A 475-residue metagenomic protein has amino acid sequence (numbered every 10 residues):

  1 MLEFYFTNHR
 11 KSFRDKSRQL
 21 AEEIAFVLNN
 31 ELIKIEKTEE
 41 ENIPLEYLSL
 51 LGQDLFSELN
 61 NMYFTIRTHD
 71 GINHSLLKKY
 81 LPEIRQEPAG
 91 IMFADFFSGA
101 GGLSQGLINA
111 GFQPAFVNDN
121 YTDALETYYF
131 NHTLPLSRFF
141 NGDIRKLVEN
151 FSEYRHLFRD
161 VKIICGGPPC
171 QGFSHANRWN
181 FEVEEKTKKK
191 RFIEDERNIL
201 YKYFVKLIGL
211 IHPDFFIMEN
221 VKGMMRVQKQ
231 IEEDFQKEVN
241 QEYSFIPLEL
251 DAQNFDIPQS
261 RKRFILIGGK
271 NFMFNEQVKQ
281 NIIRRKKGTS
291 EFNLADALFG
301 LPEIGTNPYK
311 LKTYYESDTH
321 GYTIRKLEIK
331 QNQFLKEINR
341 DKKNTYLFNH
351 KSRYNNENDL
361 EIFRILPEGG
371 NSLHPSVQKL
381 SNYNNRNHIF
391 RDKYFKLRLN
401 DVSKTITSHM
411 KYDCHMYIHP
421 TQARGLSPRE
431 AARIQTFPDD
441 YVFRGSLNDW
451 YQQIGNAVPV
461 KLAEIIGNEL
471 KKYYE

Functional and structural regions predicted by a protein language model:
M1-H69, Y80, T323-E475: C-terminal target-recognition/interaction regions appended to catalytic cores
T65-I72, K79-H212, K222-R226, E233: Core alpha/beta nucleotide-donor-binding catalytic domains of modification enzymes
A89, D160-K162, I246, K262-F264 (+4 more regions): A generic secondary-structure signal marking the coil-to-beta-strand transition
E153-F158, H175-N382: Class I S-adenosyl-L-methionine
P168-P169, P213, P258, P438 (+1 more regions): Proline-centered helix-kink/hinge sites
P169-F173, R178-N180, N271, K411-Y412 (+1 more regions): Short connector loops/turns at beta-strand edges and beta->alpha or beta->beta junctions
